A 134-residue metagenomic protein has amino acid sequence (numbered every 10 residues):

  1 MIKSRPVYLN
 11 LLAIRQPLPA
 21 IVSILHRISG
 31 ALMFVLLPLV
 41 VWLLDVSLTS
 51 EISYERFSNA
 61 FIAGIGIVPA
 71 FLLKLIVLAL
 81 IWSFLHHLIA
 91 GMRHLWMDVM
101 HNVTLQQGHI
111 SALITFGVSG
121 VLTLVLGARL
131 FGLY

Functional and structural regions predicted by a protein language model:
M1-Y134: Membrane-embedded alpha-helical bundles that constitute the cytochrome b-like, heme-associated redox core of multi-pass
